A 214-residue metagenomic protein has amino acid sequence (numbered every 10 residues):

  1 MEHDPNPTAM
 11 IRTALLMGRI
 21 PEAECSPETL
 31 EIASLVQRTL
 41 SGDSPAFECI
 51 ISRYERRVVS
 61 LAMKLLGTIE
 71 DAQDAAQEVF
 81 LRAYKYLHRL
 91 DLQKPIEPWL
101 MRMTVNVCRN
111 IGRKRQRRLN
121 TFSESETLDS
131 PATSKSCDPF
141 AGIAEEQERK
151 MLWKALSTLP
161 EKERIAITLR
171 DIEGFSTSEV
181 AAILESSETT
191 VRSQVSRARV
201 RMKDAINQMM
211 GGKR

Functional and structural regions predicted by a protein language model:
M1-Q37, S41, C49, L119 (+3 more regions): Intrinsic, short, N-terminal disordered tails of RNA polymerase sigma-factor systems
L35, V59, I69-Y86, E173: Conserved RNAP core-binding helix
L40-S41, G67-T68, F80-P95, K114-Q116: Sigma70-family region 2
I51-I69, Y86, L156, R201 (+1 more regions): Amphipathic, Lys/Arg- and hydrophobic-enriched alpha-helical face
S60, D74-L81, K94-N106: Structural recognition of an alpha-helix C-terminal capping motif at a helix-to-coil junction
K85-L92, R102-S123, E145: Arg/Lys-rich amphipathic alpha helix in sigma70-family domain 2
P98, V105, R109, E163 (+3 more regions): DNA-recognition helix of helix-turn-helix
